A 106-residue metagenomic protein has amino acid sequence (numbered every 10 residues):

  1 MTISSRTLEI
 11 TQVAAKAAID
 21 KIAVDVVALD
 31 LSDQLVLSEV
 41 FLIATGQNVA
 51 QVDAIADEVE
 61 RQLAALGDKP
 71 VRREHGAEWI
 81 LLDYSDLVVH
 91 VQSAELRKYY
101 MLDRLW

Functional and structural regions predicted by a protein language model:
M1-D33, Q47-A54, R61, A65-L66 (+2 more regions): Long, contiguous binding/interaction regions
L35-E39, D83-D86: A short, glycine/Asx- and small/polar-enriched loop/turn that sits immediately N-terminal to a beta-strand
